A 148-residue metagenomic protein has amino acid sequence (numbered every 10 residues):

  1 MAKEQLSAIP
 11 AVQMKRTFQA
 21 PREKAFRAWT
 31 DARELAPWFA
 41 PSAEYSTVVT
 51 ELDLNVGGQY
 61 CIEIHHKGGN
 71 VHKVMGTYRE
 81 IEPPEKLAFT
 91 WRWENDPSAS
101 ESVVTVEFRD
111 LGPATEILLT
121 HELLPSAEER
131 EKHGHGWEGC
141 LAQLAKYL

Functional and structural regions predicted by a protein language model:
M1-S46: Hydrophobic ligand-binding cavity/cleft-lining segments
I9-K15, R22, T47, Q59 (+4 more regions): Intrinsic-disorder/low-complexity, polar/charged segments enriched in Ser/Thr/Lys/Arg/Asp/Glu/Gln
Q13-M14, R33-V71: Short beta-edge strand/loop motif at the mouth of beta-sheet-based domains
R16, T50, V74-E80, W91 (+1 more regions): Hydrophobic/aromatic beta-strand elements that line small-molecule binding cavities or substrate pockets in beta-rich
R22-E23, L54-N55, R79-E85, E107-E116: A short, structured loop/turn motif at beta-sheet edges
A25, L35, Y60, Y78 (+4 more regions): Hydrophobic pocket/interface hotspot
T30, L141-L148: Short amphipathic alpha-helical signal-transduction/dimerization elements
A88-E138: Beta-strand/loop substructures that line and gate deep hydrophobic ligand-binding cavities in soluble
